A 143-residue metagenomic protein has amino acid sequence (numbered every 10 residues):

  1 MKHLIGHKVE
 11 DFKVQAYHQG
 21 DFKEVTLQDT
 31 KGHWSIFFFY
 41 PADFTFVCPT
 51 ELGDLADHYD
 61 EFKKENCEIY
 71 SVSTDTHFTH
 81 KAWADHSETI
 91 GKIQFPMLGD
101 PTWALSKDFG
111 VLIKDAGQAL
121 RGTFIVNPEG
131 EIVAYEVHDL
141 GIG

Functional and structural regions predicted by a protein language model:
M1-G143: Chalcogenol-based redox active-site neighborhoods
